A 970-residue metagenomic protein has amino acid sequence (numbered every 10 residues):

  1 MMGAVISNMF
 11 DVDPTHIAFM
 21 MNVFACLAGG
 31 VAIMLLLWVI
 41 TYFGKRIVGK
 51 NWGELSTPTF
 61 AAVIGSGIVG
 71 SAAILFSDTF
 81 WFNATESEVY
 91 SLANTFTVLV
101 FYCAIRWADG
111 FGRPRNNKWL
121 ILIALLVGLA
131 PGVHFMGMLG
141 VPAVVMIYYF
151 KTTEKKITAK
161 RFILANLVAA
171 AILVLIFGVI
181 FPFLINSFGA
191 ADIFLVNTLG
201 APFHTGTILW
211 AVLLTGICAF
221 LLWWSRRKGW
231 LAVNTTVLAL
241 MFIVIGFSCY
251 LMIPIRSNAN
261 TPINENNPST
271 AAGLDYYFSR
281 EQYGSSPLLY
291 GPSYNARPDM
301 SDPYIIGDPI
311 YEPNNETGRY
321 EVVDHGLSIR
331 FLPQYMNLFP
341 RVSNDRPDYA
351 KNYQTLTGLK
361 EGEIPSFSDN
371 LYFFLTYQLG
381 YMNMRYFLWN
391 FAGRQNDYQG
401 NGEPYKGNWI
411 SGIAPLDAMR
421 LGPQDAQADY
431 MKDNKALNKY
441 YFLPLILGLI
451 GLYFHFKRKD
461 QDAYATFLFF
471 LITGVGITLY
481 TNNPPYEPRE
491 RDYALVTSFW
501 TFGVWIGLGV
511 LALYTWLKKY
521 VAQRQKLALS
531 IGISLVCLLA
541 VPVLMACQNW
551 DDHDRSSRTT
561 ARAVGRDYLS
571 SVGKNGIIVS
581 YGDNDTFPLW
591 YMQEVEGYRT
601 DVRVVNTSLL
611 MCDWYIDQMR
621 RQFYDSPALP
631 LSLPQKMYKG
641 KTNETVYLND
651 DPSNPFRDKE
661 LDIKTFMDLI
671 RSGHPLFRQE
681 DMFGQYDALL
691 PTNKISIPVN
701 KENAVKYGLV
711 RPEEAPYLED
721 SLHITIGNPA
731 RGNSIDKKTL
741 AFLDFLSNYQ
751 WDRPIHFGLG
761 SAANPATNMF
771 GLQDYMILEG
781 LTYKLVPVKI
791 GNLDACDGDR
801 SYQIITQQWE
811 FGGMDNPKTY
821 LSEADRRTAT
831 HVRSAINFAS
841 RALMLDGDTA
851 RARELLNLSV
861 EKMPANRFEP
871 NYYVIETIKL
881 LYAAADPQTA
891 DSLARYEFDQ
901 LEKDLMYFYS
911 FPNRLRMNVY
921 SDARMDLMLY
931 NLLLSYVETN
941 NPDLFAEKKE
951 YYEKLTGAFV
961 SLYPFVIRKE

Functional and structural regions predicted by a protein language model:
M1-T15, F19, V23-L27, M34 (+1 more regions): Short hydrophobic/aromatic helix or loop-helix immediately within or flanking a transmembrane segment in polytopic
M21, T41-W52, F80, T85-N94 (+5 more regions): ER/secretory pathway lumenal C-terminal domains and tails of membrane proteins involved in glycoprotein biogenesis
L37, F60-G67: Acidic/glycine-enriched connector segments
G67-L75, V127, P131: Short helix- or helix-capping micro-motifs that position conserved polar/aromatic residues at function-defining sites
